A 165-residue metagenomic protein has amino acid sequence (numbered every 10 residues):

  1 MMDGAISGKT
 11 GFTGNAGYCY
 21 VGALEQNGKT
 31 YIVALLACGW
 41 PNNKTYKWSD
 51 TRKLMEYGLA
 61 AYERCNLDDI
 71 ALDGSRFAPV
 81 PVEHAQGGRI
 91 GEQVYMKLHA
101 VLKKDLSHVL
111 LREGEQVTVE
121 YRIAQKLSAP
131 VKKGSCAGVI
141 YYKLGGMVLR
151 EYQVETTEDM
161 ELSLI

Functional and structural regions predicted by a protein language model:
M1-I165: Domain-terminus/edge residues, biased toward the C-terminal soluble/receptor-binding domains of extracytoplasmic
